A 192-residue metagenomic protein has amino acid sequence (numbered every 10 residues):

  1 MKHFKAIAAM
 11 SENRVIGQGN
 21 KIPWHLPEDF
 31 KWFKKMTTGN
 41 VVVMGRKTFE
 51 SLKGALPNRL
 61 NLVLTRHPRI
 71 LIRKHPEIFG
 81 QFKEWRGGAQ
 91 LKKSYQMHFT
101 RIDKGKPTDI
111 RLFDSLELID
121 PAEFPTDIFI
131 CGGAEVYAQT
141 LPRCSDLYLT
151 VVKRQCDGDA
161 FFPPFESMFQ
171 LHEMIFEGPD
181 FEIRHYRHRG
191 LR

Functional and structural regions predicted by a protein language model:
M1-R192: Enzymes that bind and transform nitrogen-containing heteroaromatic metabolites
